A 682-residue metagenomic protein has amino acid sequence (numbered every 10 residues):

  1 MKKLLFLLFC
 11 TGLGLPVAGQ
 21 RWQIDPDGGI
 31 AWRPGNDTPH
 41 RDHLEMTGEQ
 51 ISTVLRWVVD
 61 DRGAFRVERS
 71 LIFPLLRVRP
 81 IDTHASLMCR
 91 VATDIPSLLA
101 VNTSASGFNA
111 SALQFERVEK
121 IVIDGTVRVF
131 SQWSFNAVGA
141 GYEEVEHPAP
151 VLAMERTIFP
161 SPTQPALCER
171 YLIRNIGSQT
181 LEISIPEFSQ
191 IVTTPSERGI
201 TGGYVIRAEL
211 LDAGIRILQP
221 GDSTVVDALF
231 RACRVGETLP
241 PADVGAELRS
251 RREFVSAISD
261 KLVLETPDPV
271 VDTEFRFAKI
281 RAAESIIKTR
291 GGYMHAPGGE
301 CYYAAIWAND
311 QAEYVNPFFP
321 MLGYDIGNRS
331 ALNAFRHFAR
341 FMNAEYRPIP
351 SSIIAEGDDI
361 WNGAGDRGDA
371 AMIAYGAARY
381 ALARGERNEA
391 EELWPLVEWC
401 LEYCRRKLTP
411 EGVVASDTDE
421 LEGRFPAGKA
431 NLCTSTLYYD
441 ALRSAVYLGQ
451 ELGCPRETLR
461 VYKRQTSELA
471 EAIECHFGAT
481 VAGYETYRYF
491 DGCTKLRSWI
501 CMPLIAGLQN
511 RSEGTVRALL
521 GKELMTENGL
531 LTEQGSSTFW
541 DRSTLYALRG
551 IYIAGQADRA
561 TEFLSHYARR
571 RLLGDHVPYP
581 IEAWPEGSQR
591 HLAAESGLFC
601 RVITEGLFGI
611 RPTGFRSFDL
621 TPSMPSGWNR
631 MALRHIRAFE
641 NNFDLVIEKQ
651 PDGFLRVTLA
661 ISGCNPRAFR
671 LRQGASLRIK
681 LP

Functional and structural regions predicted by a protein language model:
L4-L13: Sec-dependent N-terminal signal peptides
A18-T273, M321-G327, Q556, A560 (+2 more regions): Terminal accessory carbohydrate-recognition/targeting modules of carbohydrate-active enzymes
P148-L152, I353-E356, G483-Y484, M525-L530: Flexible, solvent-exposed coil segments and beta strand-coil junctions, predominantly the extracellular/periplasmic
I217-V244, E300-A304, P350-M372, E402-S467 (+3 more regions): The feature captures the catalytic groove of carbohydrate-active enzymes
S256-E391, T418-L421, F490-A506, L531-S565: Substrate-binding groove/exosite segments of carbohydrate-active enzymes
F275, K279-A282, L459-F477, Y567: Short amphipathic alpha-helical coiled-coil/interface segments
I286-T289, M342-R347, R405-A415, C475-A482 (+2 more regions): Proline-centered turn/helix-capping motifs that create local helix->coil transitions or kinks
W307-L332, R336, P395-E398, E402 (+4 more regions): Active-site core of glycosidic bond-cleaving carbohydrate-active enzymes
